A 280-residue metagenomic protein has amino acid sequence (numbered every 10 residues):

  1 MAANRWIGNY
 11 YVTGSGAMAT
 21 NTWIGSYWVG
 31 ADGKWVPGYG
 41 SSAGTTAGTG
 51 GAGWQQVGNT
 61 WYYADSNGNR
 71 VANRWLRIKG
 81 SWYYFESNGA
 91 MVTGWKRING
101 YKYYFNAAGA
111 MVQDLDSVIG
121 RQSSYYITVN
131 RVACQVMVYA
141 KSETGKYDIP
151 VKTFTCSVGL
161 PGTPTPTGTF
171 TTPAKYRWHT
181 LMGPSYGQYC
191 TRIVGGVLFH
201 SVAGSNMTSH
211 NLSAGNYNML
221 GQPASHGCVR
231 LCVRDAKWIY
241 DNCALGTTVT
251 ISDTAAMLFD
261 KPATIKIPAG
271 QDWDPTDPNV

Functional and structural regions predicted by a protein language model:
M1-S123: Extracellular adhesion/carbohydrate-binding repeat motifs centered on closely spaced tryptophans
V12, A64, F85, F105 (+4 more regions): Hydrophobic residues in beta-strands and at strand termini
G16, G68, W75, G89 (+8 more regions): A mature extracytoplasmic/lumenal domain signature
W23, G50, G58, V129-Q135 (+2 more regions): A short, compositionally biased
W28, A72, G80, G100 (+6 more regions): A short local loop/turn or secondary-structure capping micro-motif enriched for an aromatic residue
V118-L212, D277: Gly/Pro-biased beta-strand-loop elements
P164, H179-V280: Exported/periplasmic cell-wall-interacting domains
